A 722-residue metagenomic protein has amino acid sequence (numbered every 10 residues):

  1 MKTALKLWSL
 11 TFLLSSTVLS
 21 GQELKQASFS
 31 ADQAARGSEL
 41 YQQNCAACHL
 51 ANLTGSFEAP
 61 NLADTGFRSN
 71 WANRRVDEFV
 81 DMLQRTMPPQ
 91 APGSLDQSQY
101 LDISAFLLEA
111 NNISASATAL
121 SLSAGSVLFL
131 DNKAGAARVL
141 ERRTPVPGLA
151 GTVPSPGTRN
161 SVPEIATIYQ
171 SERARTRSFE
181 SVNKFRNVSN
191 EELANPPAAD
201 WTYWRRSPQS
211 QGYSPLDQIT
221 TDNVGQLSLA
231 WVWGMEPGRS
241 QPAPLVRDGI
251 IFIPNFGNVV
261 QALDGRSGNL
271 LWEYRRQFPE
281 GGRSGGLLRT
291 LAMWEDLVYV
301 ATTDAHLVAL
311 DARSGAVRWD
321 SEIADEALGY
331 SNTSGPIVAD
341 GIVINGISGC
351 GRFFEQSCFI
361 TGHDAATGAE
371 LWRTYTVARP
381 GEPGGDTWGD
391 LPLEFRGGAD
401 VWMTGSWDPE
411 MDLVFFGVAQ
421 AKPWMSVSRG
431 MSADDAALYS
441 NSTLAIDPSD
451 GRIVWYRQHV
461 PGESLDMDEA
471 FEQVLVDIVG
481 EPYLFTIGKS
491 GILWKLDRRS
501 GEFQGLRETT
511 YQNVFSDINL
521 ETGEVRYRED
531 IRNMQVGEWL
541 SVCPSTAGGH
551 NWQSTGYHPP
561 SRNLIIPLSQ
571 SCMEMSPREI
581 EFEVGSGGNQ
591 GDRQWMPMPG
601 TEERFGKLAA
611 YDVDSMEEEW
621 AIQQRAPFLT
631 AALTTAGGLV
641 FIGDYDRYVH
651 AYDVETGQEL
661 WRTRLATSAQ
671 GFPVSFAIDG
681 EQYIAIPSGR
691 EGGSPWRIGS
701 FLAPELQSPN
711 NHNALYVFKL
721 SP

Functional and structural regions predicted by a protein language model:
G21-L40: Electrostatic cytochrome c docking/interface patches
G37-N52, I103, L107: The canonical Cys-X-X-Cys-His
S56-F57, N61-S114, A150, W201 (+3 more regions): Extracytoplasmic electron-transfer domains, predominantly the class I c-type cytochrome c fold
P92-R206: Flexible coil segments in periplasmic/lumen-exposed cytochrome c-class electron-transfer proteins
S161-L229, T376-P383, V525-I531, P597-M598 (+1 more regions): Blade/loop signatures of beta-propeller domains
W201-R205, P237-V259, G282-H306, S331-F354 (+7 more regions): Repeat-blade elements of multi-bladed beta-propeller folds
V232-L245, E273-W294, D320-G335, Y375-T404 (+9 more regions): Extracytoplasmic beta-rich repeat domains
N345-C358, F416-A437, W539, Q570-T601 (+1 more regions): Short, conserved, GDST-rich strand-edge loop motifs in beta-rich repeat architectures
